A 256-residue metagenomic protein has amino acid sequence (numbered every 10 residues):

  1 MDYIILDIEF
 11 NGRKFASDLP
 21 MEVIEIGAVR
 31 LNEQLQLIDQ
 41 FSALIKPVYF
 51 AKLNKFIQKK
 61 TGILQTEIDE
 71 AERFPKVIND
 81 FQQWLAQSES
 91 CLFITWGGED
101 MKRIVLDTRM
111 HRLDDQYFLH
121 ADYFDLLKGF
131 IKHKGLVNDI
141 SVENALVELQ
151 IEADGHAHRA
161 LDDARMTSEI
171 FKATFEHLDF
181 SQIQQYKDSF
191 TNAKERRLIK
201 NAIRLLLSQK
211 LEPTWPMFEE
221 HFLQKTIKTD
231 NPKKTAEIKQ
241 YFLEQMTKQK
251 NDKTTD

Functional and structural regions predicted by a protein language model:
M1-L19, E33-Q36, D69-L92, G97-D256: DEDD superfamily 3′-5′ metal-dependent exonuclease/proofreading module
M1-T61: Conserved RNase H-like, two-metal-ion catalytic cores of nucleic-acid enzymes
I63-E67: Short glycine/proline- and acidic residue-enriched helix-loop micro-motifs that form flexible lids or anion-recognition
